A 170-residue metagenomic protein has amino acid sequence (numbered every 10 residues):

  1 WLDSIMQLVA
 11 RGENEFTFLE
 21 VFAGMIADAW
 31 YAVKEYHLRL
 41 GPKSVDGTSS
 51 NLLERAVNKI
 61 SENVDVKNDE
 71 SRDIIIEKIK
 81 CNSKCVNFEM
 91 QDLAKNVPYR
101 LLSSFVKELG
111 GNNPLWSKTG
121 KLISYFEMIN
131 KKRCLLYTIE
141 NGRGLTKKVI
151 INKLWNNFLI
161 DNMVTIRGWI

Functional and structural regions predicted by a protein language model:
W1-I170: Mixed-charge, low-complexity interaction segments
